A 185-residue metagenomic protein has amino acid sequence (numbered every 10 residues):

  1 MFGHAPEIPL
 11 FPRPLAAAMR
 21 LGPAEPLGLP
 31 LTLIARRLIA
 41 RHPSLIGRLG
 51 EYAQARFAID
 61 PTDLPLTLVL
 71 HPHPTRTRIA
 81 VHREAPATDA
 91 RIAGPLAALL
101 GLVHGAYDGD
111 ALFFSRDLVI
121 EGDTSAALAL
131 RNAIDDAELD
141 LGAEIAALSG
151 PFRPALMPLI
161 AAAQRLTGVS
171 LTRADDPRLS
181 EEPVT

Functional and structural regions predicted by a protein language model:
M1-T185: Feature captures hydrophobic
